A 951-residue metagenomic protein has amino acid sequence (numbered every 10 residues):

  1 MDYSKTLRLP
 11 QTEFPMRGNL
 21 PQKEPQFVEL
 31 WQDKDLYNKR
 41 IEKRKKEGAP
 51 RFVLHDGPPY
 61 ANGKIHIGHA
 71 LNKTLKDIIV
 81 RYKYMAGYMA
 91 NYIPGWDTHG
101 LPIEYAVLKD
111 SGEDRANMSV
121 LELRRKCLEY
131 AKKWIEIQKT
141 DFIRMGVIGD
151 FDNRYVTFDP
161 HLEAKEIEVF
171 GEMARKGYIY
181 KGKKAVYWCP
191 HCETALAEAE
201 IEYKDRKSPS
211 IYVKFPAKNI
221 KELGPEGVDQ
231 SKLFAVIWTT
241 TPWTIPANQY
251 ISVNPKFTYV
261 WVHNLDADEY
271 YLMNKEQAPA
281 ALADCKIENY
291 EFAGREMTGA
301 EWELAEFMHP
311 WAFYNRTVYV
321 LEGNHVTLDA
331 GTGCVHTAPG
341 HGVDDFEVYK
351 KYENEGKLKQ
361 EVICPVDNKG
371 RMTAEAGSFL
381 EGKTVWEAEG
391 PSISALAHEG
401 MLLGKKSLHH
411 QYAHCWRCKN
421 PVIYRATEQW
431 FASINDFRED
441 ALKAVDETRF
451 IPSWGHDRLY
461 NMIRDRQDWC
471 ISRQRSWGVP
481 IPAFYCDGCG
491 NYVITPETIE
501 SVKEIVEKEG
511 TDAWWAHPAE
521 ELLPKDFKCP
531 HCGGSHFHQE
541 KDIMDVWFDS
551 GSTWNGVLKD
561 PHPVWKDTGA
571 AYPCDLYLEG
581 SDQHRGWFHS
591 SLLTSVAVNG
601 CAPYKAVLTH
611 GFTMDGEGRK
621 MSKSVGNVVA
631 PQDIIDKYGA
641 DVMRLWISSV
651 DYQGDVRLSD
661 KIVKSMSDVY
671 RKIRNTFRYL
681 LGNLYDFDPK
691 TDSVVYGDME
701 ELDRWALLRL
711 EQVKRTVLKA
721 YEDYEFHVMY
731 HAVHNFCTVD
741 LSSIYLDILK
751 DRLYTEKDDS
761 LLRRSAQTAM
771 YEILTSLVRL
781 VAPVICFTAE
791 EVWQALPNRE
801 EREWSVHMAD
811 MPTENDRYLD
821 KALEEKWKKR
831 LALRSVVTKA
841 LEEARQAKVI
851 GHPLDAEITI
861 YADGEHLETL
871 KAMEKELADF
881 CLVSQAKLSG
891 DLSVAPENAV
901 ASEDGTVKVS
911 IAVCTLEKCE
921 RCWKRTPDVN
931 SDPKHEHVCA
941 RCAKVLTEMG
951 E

Functional and structural regions predicted by a protein language model:
D2-L20, Q26, L30-K34, L108-P246 (+14 more regions): Residue patterns forming the tRNA-binding/recognition surfaces of aminoacyl-tRNA synthetases and related DALR
K43-A106, T157, I237-T244, V320-V348 (+2 more regions): N-terminal catalytic cores of NTP/NDP-binding nucleotidyl/phosphoryl-transfer enzymes
K46, P50-G57, I67-L71, L75 (+18 more regions): Secondary-structure capping and boundary motifs in well-ordered enzyme cores
D97, V186, P190, A197-E202 (+9 more regions): Acidic, turn-prone loop/beta-hairpin segments
V186, Y412, A483, D526 (+2 more regions): Residues immediately within or flanking Cys/His clusters that coordinate Zn2+ in small zinc-binding modules
C189, C415, C486, C529-C532 (+2 more regions): Short cysteine-rich clusters marking metal-coordination/redox-active sites
E193, Q474, G490, G533 (+2 more regions): Cys/His-coordinated zinc-binding microdomains
Y250, F257-C334, V343, E347: Protease-associated
